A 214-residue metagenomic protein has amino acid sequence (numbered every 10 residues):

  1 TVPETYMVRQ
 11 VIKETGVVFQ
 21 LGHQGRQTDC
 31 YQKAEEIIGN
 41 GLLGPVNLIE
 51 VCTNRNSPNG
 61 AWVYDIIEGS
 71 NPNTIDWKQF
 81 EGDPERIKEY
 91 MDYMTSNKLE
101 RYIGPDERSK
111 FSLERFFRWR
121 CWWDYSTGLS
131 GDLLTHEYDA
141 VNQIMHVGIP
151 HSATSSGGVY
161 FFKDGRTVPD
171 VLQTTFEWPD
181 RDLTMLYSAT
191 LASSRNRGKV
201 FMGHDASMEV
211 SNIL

Functional and structural regions predicted by a protein language model:
T1-Q27, G41: Beta-strand-loop-alpha-helix segment that lines the small-molecule cofactor/substrate pocket of alpha/beta enzymes
T5-V11, D29-I38, S57-V63: Pocket-flanking alpha-helical
F19-Q27, I38, I49-V51, A61-W62: Alpha/beta-hydrolase
Q32-K33, P45, E50-N54, N59-L214: Contiguous beta-strand/loop segments that form the cofactor/metal-binding neighborhood of enzyme cores
I37-N40, A140: A generic secondary-structure signal
